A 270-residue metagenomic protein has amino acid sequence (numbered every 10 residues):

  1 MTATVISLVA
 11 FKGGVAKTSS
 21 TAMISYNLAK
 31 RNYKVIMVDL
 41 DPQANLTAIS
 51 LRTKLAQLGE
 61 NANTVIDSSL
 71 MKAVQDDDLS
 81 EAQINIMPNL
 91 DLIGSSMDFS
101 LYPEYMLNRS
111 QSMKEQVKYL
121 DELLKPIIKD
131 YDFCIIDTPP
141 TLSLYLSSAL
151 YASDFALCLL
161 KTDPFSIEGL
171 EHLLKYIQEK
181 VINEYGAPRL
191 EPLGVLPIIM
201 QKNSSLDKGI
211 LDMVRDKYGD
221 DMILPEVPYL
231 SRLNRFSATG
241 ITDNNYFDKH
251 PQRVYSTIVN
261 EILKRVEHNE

Functional and structural regions predicted by a protein language model:
M1-E270: P-loop NTP-binding core
